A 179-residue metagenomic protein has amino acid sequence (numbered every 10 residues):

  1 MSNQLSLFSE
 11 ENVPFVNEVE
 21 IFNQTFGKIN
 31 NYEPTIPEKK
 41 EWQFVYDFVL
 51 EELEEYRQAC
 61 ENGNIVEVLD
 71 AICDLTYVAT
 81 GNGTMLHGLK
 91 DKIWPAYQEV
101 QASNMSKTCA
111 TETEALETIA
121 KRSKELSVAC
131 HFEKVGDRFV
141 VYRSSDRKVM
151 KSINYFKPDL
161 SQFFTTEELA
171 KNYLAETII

Functional and structural regions predicted by a protein language model:
S2-I72, T76-I179: Flexible "arm" and connector segments at domain edges
